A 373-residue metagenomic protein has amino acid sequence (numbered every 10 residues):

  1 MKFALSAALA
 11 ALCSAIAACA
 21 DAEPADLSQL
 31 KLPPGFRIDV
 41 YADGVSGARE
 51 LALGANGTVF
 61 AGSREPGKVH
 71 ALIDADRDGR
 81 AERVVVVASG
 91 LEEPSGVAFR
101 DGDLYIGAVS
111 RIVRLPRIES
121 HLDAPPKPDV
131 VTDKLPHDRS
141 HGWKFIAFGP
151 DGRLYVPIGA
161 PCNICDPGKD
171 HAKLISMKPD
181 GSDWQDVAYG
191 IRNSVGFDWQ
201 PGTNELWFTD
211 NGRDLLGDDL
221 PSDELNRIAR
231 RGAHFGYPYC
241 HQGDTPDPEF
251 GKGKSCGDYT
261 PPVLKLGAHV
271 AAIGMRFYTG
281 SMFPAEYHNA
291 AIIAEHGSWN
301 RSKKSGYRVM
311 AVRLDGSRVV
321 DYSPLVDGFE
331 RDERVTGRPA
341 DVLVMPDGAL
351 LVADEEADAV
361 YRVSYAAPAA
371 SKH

Functional and structural regions predicted by a protein language model:
D21-L32, W143, A160-I164, S176-S182 (+6 more regions): Beta-propeller domain segments
D39-E65, V270-F277, I292-A294: Beta-strand-rich domains and repeat architectures in extracellular enzymes and scaffolds, especially beta-propellers
V40-V45, V85-G90, V131-D138, D186-G190 (+2 more regions): Surface loop/turn motifs at the tips and blade-to-blade linkers of beta-strand repeat domains
G44-G47, A55, E65, G90-E93 (+9 more regions): Beta-rich catalytic cores
N56-G57, D101-G102, D151-G152, N204 (+2 more regions): Short coil/turn segments that connect the beta-strands within blades of beta-propeller domains
F60-G62, I106-G107, Y155-P157, W207-D210 (+2 more regions): Residue position within the beta-strands of beta-propeller blades
V84, A98, S110-G149, P157-A160 (+2 more regions): Asp-box/WD-like beta-propeller blade repeats and closely related beta-sheet repeat scaffolds
